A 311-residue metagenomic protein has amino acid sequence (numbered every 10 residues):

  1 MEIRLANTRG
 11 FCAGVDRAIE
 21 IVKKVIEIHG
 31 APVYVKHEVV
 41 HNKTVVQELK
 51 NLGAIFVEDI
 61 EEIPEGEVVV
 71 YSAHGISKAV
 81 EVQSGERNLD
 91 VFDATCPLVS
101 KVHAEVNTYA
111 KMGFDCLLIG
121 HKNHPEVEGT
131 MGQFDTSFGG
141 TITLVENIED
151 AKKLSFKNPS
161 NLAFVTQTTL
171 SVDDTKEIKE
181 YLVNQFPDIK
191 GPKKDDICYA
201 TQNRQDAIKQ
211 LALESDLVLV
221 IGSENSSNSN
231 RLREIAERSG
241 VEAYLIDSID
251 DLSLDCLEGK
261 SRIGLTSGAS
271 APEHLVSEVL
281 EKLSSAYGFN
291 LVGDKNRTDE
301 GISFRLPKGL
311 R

Functional and structural regions predicted by a protein language model:
M1-I263, S267, E273-R311: The feature marks the mature, well-folded catalytic cores of soluble enzymes
